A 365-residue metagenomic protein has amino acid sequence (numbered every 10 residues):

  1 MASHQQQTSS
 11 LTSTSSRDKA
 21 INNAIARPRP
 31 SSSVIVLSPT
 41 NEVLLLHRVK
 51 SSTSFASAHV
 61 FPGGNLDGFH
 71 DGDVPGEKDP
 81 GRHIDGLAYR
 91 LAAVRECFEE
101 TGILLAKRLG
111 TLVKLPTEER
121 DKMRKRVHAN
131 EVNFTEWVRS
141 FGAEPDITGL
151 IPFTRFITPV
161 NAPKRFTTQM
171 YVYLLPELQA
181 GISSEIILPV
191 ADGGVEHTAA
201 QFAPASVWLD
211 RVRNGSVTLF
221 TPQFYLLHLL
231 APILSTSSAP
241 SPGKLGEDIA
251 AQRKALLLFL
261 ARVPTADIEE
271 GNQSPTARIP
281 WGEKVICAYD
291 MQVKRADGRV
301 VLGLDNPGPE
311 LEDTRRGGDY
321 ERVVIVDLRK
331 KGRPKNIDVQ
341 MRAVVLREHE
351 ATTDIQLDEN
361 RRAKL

Functional and structural regions predicted by a protein language model:
M1-L365: N-terminal leader/linker segments that precede catalytic domains of diphosphate-processing enzymes
